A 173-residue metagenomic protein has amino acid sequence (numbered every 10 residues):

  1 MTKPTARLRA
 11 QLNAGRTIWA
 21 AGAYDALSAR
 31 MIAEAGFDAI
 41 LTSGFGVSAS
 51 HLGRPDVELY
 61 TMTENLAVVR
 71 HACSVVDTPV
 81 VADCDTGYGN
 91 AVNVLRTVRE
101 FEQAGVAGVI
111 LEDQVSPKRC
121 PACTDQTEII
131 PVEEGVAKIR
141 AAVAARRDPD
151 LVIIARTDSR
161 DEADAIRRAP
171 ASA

Functional and structural regions predicted by a protein language model:
T2-A173: Alpha/beta enzyme core
